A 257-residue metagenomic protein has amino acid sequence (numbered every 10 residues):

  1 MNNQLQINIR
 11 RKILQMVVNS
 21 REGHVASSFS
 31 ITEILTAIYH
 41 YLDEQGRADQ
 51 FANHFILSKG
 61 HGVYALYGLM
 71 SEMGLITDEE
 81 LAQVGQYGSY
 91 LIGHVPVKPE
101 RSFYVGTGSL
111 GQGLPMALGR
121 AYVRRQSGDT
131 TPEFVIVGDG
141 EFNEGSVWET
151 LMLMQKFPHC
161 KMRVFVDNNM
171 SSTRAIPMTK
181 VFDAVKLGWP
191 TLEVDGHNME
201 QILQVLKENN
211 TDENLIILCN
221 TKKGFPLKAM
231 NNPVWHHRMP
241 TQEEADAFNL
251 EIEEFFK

Functional and structural regions predicted by a protein language model:
M1-I9: N-terminal hydrophobic or amphipathic helices/low-complexity stretches enriched in small/hydrophobic/Pro/Gly
I13-N19, G23, S28-F157: Cofactor-binding active-site loop characterized by glycine-rich and histidine/acidic residues
E33, H61-G62, N168-M170, N198 (+1 more regions): Glycine-rich beta-alpha junction loops
N53-F55, T131-V135, M162, T211-T221: Generic beta-sheet signal
Y67-L69, P96, S146-W148, R174-M178 (+1 more regions): Short acidic, glycine/serine/threonine-rich loops at helix termini
D129-T130, I176-V205, E253-F256: Conserved thiamine diphosphate
E144-N169, N214-N220: A short alpha/beta connector and helix-capping loop motif
M199, L203-K257: Glycine/aspartate-rich loop-and-adjacent alpha/beta segment that forms the canonical ThDP
